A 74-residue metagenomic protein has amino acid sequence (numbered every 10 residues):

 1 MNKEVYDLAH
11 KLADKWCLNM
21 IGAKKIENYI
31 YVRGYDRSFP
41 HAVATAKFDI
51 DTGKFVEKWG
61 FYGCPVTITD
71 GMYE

Functional and structural regions predicted by a protein language model:
M1-A23: Short, non-transmembrane alpha-helical segments in secretory-pathway proteins
M1-N2, Y6, G34, F48 (+1 more regions): Functionally constrained cores in energy, signaling, and assembly domains
E4, E27-Y29, R33, G60 (+1 more regions): Intrinsically disordered, low-complexity segments enriched in small/polar residues
A13, A23, R37-S38, A42 (+2 more regions): Residue-level detector of solvent-exposed, low-hydrophobicity positions
L18-D51: Exposed beta-strand-loop-beta-strand "reactive/processing" segments of non-cytosolic proteins
T52-E74: A short, surface-exposed interaction/processing loop segment used at functional sites
